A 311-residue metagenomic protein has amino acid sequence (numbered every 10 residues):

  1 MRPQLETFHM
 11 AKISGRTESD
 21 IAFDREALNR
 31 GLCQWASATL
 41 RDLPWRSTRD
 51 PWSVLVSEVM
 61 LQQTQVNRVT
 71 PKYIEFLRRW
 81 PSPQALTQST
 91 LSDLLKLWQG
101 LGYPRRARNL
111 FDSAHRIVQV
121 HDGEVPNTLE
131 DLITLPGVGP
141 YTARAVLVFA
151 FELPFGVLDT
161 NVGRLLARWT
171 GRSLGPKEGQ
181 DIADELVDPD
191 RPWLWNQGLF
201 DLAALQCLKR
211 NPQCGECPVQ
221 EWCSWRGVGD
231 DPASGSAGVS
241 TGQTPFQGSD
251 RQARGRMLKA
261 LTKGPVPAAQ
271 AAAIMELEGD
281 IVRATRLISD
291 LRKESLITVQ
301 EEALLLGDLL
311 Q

Functional and structural regions predicted by a protein language model:
M1-K12: N-terminal amphipathic/basic-hydrophobic helices that include classical n-h-c signal peptides and signal-anchor
I13-F23: N-terminal export signals and maturation junctions of secreted/periplasmic proteins
A22-D24, R30-Q252, A260, P265-P267 (+1 more regions): Catalytic cores of DNA base-excision repair glycosylases
V146, L287-D290, L305-G307: Residues in the recognition helix of alpha-helical DNA-binding motifs
E278-R292: Short amphipathic alpha-helical interaction segments
R292-L304: A short, conserved structural fragment
